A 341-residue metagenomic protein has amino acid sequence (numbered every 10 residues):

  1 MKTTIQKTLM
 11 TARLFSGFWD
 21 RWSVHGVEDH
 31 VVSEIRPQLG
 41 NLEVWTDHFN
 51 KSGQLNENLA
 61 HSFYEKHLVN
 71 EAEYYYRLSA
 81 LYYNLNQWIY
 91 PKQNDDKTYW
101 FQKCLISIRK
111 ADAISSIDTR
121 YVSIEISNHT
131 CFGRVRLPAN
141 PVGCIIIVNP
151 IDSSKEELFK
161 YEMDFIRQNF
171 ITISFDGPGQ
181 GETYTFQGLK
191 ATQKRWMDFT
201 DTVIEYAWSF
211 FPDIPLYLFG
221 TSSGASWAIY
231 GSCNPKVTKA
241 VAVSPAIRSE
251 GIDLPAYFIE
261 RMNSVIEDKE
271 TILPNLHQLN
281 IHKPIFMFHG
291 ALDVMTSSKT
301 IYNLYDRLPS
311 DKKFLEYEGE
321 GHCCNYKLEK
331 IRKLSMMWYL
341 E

Functional and structural regions predicted by a protein language model:
F49, G53-N56, K92-P138: N-terminal cap/lid segment of alpha/beta-hydrolase-fold proteins
V142-P150: Short beta-strand element of the alpha/beta-hydrolase
Y161, K283, S297-D306: Short alpha-helix in the alpha/beta-hydrolase fold that links the catalytic acid
F165-T183: Conserved alpha/beta-hydrolase
K190-F211: Alpha/beta-hydrolase active-site loop
A225-I272: Hydrolase active-site cap/lid region
N280-H282, M287-H289, D293: Short beta-strand/loop motif that positions the catalytic acidic residue of the alpha/beta-hydrolase fold
E320-E329: Catalytic histidine-centered segment of alpha/beta-hydrolase-like enzymes
